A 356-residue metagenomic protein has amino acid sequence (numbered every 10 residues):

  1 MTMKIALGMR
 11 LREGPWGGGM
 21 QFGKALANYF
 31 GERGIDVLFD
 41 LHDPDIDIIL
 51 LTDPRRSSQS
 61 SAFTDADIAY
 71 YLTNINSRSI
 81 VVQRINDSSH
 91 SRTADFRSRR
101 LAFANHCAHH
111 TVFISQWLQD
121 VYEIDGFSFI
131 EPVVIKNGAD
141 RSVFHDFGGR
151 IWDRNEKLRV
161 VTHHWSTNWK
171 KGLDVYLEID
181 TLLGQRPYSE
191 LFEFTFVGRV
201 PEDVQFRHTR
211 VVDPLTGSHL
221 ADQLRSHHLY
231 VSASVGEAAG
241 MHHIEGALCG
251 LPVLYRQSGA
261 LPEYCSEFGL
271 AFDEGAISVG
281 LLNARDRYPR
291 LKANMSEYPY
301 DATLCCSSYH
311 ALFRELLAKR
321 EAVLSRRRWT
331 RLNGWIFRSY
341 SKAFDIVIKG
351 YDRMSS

Functional and structural regions predicted by a protein language model:
G34, L38-C107, W117: Extended catalytic core of nucleotide-activated donor transferases of GT-like folds
A94-D95, G138-E156, A318: Acidic anion/phosphate-binding donor-loop and adjacent secondary structure in glycosyltransferase catalytic cores
H106-E131, A139: A short, active-site helix/loop in glycosyltransferases that binds the activated sugar's phosphate group
L118, I135-H145, P201: Short beta-strand->alpha-helix junction loop in the catalytic core of nucleotide-activated group-transfer enzymes
R150-K171, L177-T181: Conserved donor-binding/catalytic core segment of Leloir-type glycosyltransferases
V235: Aromatic "clamp/platform" in nucleotide-sugar-dependent glycosyltransferases that forms part of the donor/acceptor
P252-Y255: Short hydrophobic beta-strand element within catalytic cores of glycosyltransferases and related nucleotide-activated
D286-A343: A charged, aromatic-enriched C-terminal amphipathic alpha-helix characteristic of glycosyltransferases across folds
